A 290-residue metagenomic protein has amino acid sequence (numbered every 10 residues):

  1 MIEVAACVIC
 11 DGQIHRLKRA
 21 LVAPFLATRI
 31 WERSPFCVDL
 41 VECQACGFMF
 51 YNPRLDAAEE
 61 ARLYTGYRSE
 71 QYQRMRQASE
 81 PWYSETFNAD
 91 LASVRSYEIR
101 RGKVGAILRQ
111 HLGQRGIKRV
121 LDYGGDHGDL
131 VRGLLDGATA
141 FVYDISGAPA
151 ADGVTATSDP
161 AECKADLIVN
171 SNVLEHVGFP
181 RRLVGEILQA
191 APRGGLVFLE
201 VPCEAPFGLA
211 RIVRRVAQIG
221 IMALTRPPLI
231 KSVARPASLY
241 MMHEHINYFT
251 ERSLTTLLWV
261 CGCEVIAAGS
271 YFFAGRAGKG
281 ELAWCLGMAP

Functional and structural regions predicted by a protein language model:
M1-S171, P180-V184, G269-P290: Conserved N-terminal segment of class I S-adenosyl-L-methionine
R115, E175, F249: Residue-level signal for short amphipathic helical patches enriched in basic/charged and nearby hydrophobic residues
S171-L174, E200: Residues lining the SAM
G178-A289: S-adenosyl-L-methionine-dependent methyltransferase catalytic module, highlighting the catalytic core
